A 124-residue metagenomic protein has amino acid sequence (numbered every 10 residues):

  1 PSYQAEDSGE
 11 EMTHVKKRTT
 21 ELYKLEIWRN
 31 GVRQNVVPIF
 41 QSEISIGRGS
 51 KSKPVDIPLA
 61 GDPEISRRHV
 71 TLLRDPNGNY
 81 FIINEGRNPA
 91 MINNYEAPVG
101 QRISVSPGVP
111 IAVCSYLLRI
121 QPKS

Functional and structural regions predicted by a protein language model:
P1-G61, P76, I103-V105, I111-A112 (+1 more regions): Intrinsically disordered, low-complexity acidic Ser/Thr-rich regulatory segments
L22, R67-H69, S115: Broad gene-expression machinery/nucleic-acid interaction feature
I46-R48, S66-H69: Short, cationic motifs built from Arg/Lys/His that form the positively charged side of catalytic pockets
D56, P63, H69-P110: Forkhead-associated
V70-L72, L117-I120: Broad, structure-driven detector of short, well-ordered beta-strand segments within folded domains
